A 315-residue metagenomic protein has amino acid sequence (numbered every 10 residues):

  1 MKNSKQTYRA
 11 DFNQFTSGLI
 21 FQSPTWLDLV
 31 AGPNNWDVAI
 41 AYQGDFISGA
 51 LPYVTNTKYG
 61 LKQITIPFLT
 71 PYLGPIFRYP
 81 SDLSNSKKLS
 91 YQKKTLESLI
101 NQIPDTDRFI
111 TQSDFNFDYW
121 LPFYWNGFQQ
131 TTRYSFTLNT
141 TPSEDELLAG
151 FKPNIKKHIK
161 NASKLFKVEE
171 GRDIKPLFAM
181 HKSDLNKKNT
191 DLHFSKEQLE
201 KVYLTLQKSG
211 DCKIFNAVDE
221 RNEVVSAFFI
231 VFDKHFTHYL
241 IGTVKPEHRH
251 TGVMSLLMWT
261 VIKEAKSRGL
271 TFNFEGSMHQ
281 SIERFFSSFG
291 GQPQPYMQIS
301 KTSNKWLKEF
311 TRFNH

Functional and structural regions predicted by a protein language model:
M1-G44, A50-G60, D114-R249: A conserved beta-strand-loop-helix scaffold within acyl/acetyltransferase catalytic domains
I47, L204, K208-R312: Aromatic (often tryptophan-rich) hydrophobic motifs at membrane interfaces
N56-G74: Conserved acyl-donor/pantetheine-binding loop and adjacent beta-alpha core of acyl/acetyltransferases and related
P71, T132-Y134, P295: Residues that flank catalytic or metal-binding motifs in active/ligand-binding sites
P71-S86, T141-P142, I241-H250: A short, internal acetyl-CoA/4′-phosphopantetheine-binding micro-motif in the GNAT/acyltransferase core
K87-T95, F194-Q198: Soluble or luminal CAZymes and related metallo-dependent hydrolases
S90-D107, L256-T271: Conserved acyl-CoA
T106-N116: ATP-hydrolysis module of ASCE/P-loop NTPase motor domains, specifically the Walker B Asp-Glu catalytic pair
